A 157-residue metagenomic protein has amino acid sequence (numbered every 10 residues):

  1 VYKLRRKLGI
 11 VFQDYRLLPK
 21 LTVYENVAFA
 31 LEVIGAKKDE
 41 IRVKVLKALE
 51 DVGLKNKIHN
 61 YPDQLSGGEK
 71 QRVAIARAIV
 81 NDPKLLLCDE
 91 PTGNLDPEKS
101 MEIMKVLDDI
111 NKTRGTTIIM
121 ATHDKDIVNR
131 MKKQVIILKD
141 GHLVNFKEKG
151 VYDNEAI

Functional and structural regions predicted by a protein language model:
V1-G9, K38, T113, E155: ABC ATPase NBD coupling module
L21-F29: Short coil-to-helix segment of the ABC ATPase nucleotide-binding domain corresponding to the Q-loop/switch region
Y61-L65, E69: Conserved ABC ATPase signature
I75: Hydrophobic anchor residue at the start of the ABC signature
D82: Conserved catalytic motifs of ABC-family nucleotide-binding domains
L86-D89: Catalytic Walker B motif of ABC-type/P-loop ATPase nucleotide-binding domains
P97-K99: Helix N-cap at the start of a conserved alpha-helix in ABC-type nucleotide-binding domains
